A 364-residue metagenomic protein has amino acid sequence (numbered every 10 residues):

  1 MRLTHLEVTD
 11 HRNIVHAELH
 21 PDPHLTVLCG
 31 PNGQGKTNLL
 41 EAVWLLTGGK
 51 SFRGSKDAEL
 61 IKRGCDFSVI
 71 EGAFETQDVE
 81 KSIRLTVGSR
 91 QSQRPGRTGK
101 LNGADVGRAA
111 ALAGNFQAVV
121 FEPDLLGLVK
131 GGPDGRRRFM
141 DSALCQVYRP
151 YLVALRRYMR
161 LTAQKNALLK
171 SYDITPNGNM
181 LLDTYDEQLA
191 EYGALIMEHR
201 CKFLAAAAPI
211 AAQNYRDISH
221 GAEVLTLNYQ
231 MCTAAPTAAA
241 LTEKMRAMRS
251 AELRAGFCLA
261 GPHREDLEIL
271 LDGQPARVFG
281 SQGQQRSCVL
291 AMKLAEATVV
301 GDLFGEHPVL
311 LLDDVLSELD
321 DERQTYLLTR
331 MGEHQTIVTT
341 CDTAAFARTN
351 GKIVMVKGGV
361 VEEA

Functional and structural regions predicted by a protein language model:
M1-P31, L45, T175-V309, E318-E322 (+4 more regions): Conserved NTPase motor "head" modules and their coupling/switch loops across ABC/AAA+ ATPases, GTPases, and GHKL ATPases
K36: Conserved lysine of the Walker
G48-G135, D141-V147, Y151, A208-Q213 (+2 more regions): Nucleotide-state sensing region of NTPase/ATPase domains
G72, Q335-D342: Structural recognition of the conserved hydrophobic beta-strand(s) that form the central parallel beta-sheet of P-loop
G127-V129, D134-D183, E187: Long, charged N-terminal accessory/stalk domains
D313-V315: Walker B catalytic acidic pair
G358-G359: Conserved ABC ATPase "signature" C-loop
